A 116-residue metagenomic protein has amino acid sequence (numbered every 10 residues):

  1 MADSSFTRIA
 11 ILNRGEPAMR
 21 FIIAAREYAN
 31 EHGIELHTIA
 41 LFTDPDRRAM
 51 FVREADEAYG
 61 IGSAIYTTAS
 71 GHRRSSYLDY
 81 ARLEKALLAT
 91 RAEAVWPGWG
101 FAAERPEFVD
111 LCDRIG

Functional and structural regions predicted by a protein language model:
M1-G116: ATP-binding N-terminal substructure of ATP-dependent carboxylate-amine bond-forming enzymes
